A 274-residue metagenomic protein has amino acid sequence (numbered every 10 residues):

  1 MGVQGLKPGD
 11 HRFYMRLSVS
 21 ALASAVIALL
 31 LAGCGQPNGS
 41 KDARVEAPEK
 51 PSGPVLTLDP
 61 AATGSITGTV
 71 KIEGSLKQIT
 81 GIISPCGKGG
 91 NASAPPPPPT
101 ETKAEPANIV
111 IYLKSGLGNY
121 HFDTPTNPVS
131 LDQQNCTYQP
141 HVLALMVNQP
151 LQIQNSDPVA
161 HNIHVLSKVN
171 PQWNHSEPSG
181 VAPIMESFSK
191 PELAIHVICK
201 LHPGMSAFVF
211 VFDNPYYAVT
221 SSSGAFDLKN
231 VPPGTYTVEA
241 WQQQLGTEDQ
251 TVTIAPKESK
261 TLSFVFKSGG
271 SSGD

Functional and structural regions predicted by a protein language model:
Q4, Y14, V265-K267: Compositionally biased, low-structure terminal segments
Q4-G5, D42: Generic low-polarity alpha-helical segments
L6-A23: Bacterial N-terminal signal peptides that target proteins for export
A21-A32: Bacterial N-terminal signal peptides
C34-D274: Extracytoplasmic copper-binding redox domains, predominantly the cupredoxin/blue-copper superfamily
